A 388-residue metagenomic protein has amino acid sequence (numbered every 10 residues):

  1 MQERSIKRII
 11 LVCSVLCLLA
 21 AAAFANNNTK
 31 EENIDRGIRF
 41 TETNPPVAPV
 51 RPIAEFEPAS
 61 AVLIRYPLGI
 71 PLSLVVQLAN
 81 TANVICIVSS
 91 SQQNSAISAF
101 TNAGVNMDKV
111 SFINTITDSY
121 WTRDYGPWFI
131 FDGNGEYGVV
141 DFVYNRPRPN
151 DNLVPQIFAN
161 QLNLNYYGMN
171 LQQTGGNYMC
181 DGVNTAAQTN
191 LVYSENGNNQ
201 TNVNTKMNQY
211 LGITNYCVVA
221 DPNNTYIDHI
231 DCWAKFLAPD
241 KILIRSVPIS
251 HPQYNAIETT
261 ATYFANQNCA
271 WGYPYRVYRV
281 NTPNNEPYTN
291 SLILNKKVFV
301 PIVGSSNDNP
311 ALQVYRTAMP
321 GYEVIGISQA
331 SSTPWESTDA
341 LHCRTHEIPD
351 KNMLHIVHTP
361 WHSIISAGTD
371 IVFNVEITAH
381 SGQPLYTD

Functional and structural regions predicted by a protein language model:
M1-R4, F24-K30: Enriched but not universal
Q2-C13: Bacterial N-terminal signal peptides that target proteins for export
K7, L16, S60, I293 (+1 more regions): Serine/proline-rich low-complexity intrinsically disordered segments, especially terminal tails, linkers
V12-A21: Bacterial N-terminal signal peptides
N26-H355: The feature marks the mature, well-folded catalytic cores of soluble enzymes
P349-D388: Glycan-association/targeting regions that enable binding to alpha-glucans and other polysaccharides
